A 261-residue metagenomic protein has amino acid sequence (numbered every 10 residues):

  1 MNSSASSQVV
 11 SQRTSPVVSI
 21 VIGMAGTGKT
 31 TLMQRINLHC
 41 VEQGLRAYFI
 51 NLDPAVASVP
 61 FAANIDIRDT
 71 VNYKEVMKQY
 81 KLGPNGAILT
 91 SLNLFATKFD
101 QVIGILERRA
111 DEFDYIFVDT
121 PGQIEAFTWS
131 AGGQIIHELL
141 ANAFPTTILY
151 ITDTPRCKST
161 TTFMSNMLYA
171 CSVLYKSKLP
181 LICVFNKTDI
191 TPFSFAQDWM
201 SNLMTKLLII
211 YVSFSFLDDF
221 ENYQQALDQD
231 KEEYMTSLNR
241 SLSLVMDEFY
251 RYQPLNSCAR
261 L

Functional and structural regions predicted by a protein language model:
N2-Q8, P16, P54, Y73-K81 (+3 more regions): N-terminal regions of ATP-driven nucleic-acid and macromolecular assemblies, encompassing P-loop NTP-binding domains
N2-T147: Nucleotide-state-sensitive switch-loop elements of NTP-binding domains
I20, F117, I182, N256-S257: Structured core elements
M24, L52, I151-D153, N186 (+1 more regions): Cofactor-binding loop segments of dinucleotide-utilizing enzymes, especially the Rossmann-like FAD- and NAD(P)+-binding
E125-E248: Conserved catalytic-core segment of NTP-binding enzymes
Q253-L261: Phosphate-binding beta-loop-alpha motif at adenosine-nucleotide cofactor sites
